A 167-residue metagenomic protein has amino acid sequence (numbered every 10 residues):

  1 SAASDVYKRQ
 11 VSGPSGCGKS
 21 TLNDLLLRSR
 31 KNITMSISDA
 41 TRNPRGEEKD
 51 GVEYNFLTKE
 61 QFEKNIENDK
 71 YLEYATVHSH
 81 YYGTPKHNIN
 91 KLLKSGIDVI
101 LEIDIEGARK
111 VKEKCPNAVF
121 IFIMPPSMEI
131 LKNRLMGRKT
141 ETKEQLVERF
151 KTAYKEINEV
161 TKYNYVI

Functional and structural regions predicted by a protein language model:
S1-Y7: Short, small-residue-biased leader/transition segments that mark boundaries at the very start of proteins
P14: P-loop (Walker A) phosphate-binding loop of NTP-binding proteins
C17: ATP-binding Walker
S20: Walker A/P-loop
A40-V99, E106: ATP-dependent small-molecule kinase phosphotransfer cores that center on conserved nucleotide phosphate-binding segments
V99-D104, E113-G137: Conserved phosphate-donor/acceptor-positioning beta-strand/loop module used by diverse small-molecule
T140-I167: Small-molecule kinase domains that catalyze NTP-dependent phosphoryl transfer to phosphate-bearing small molecules
